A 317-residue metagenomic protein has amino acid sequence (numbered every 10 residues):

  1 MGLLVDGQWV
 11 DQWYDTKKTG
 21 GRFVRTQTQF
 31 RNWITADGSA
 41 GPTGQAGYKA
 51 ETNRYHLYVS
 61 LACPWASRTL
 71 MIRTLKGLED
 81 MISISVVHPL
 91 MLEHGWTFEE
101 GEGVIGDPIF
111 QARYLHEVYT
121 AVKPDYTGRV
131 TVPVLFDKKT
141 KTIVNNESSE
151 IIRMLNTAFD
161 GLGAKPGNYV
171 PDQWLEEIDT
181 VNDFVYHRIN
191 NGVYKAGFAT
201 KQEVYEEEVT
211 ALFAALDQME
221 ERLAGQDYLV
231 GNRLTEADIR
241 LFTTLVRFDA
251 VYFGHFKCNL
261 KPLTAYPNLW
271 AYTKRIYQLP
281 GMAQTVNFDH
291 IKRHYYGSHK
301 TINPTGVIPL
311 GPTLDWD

Functional and structural regions predicted by a protein language model:
M1-D317: C-terminal alpha-helical interaction module
